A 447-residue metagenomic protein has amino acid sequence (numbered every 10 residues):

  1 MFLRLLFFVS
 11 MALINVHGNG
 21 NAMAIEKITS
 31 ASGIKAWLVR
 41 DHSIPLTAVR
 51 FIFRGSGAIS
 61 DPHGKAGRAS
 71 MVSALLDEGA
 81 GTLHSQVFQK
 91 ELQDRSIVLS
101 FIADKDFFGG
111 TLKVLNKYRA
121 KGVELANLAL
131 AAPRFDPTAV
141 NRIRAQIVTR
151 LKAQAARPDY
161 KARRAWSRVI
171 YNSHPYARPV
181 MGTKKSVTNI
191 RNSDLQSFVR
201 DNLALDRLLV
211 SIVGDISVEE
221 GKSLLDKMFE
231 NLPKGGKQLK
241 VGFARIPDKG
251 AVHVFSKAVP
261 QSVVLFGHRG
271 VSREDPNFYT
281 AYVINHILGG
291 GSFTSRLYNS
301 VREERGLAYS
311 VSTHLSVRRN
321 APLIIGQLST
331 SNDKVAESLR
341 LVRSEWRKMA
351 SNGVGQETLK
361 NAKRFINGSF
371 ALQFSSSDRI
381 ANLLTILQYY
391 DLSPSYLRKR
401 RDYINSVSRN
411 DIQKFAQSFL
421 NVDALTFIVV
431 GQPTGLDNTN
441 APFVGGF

Functional and structural regions predicted by a protein language model:
M1-F8: Sec-dependent signal peptide recognition, specifically the positively charged N-region followed immediately by
F8-G18: Hydrophobic h-region of N-terminal signal peptides that target proteins for export in Gram-negative bacteria
G20-P45: N- or domain-start disorder-to-order transition segments that initiate the globular core
W37-V39, I44-A74, S85-A131, R144 (+7 more regions): M16 family metallopeptidases and their MPP-like homologs
N172, A177-V180, L205, L209-S272 (+1 more regions): An aromatic/glycine/proline-enriched structural segment found at the starts of mature extracellular/organellar domains
S408-K414: A short, acidic, amphipathic alpha-helical segment used as a generic capping/interface helix at domain edges
